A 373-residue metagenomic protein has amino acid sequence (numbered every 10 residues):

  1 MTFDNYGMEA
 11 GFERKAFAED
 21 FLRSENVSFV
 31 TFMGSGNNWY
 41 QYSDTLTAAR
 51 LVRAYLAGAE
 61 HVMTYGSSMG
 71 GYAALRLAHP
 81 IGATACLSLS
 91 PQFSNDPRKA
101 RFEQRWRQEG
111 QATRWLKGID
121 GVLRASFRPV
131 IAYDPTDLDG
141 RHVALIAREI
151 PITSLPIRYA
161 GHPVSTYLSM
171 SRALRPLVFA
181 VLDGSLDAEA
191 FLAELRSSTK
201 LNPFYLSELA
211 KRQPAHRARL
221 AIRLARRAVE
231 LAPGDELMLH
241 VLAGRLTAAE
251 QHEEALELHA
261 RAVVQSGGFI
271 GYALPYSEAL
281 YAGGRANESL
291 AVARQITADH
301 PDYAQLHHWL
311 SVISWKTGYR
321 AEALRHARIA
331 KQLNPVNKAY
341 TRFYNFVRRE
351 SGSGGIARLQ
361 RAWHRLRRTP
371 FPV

Functional and structural regions predicted by a protein language model:
M1-G58, T84-A248, E254, F269-G271 (+1 more regions): Extended, composition-driven regions rather than compact fold-specific motifs
G58-S68: Alpha/beta-hydrolase fold nucleophile elbow
K211, L237-A248, E257-H300, A304-Q305 (+1 more regions): Alpha-helical adaptor scaffolds
A215-H216, A249, G283, T317 (+1 more regions): Structural motif corresponding to the intra-repeat A-B loop/turn of tetratricopeptide repeats
A218-R219, H252, A286, R320 (+1 more regions): TPR-repeat structural position
L231, Q265, D299, Q332-L333: Structural marker of alpha-solenoid helical repeat scaffolds
V312-K338, N345, R349-G352, L359-R368: TPR/TPR-like (Sel1-like) alpha-helical repeat modules
